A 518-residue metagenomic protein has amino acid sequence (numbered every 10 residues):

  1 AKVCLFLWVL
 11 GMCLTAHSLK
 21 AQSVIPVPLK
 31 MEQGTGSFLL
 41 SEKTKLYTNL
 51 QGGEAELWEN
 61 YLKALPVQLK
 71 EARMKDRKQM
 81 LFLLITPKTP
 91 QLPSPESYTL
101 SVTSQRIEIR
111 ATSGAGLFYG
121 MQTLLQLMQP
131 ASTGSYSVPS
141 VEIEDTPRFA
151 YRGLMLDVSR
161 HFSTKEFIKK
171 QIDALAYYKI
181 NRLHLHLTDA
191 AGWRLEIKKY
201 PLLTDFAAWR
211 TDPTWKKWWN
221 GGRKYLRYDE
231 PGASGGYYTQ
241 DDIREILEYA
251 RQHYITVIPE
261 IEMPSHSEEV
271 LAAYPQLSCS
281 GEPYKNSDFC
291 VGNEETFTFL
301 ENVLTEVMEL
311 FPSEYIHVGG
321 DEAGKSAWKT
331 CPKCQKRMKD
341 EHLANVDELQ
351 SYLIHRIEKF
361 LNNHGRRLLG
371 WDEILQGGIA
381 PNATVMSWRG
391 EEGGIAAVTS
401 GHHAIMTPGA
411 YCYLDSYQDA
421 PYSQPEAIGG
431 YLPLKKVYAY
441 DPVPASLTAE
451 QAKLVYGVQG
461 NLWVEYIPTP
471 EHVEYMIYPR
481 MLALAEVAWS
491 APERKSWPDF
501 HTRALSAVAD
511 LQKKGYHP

Functional and structural regions predicted by a protein language model:
A1-S23: Bacterial Sec-dependent N-terminal signal peptides
A21-Y151, H472, V487-Y516: Contiguous, structured surface segment used for ligand recognition
S23, L92-F297, V303-Y315, R356 (+2 more regions): Feature activates predominantly on carbohydrate-active enzymes
E54, F162-T164, A190-E196, P264-V270 (+6 more regions): Flexible loop/turn segments at secondary-structure boundaries
Q68, N181-R182, T256, R367 (+2 more regions): Residue-level detector of anion-binding/catalytic polar loops
V270-L271, P275-A383, W388-G401: Active-site neighborhood of glycoside hydrolase catalytic domains
R367-E373, G378-A383, R389-P518: Flexible, acidic glycine-rich loops studded with aromatic residues
